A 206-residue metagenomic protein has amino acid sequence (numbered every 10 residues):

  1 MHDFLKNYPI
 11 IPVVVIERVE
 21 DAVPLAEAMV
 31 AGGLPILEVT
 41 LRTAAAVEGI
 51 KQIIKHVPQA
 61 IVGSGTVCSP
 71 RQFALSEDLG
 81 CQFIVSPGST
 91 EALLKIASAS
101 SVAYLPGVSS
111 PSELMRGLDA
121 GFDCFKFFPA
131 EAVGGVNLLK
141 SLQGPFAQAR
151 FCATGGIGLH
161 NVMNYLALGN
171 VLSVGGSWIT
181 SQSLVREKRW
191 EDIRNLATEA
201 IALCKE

Functional and structural regions predicted by a protein language model:
M1-G80, A99, Q148, L159-H160 (+2 more regions): Conserved N-terminal beta1-alpha1 strand-loop-helix module at the mouth
V15-E17, S64-P70, S86-S89, P106-P111 (+2 more regions): Glycine-rich beta-to-alpha transition loops that act as phosphate-gripper elements at the mouths of alpha/beta enzyme
D21, G49, R71-Q72, A92-L93 (+3 more regions): Short acidic active-site motifs
A60-S64, Q82-G88, A103-G107, D123-P129 (+2 more regions): Short hydrophobic/aromatic-enriched beta-strand-loop microsegments
F83, P87-L93, K126-V136, N170-D192: Glycine-rich phosphate-binding active-site loops on the catalytic face of alpha/beta enzymes
A92-C124, F128-V133: Histidine/lysine/aspartate-rich catalytic loop segments that bind and position anionic ligands
N137-T154: Shared catalytic-loop signature of beta/alpha-barrel
I157-N161, W178-T180: Glycine-rich beta-alpha junction loops
